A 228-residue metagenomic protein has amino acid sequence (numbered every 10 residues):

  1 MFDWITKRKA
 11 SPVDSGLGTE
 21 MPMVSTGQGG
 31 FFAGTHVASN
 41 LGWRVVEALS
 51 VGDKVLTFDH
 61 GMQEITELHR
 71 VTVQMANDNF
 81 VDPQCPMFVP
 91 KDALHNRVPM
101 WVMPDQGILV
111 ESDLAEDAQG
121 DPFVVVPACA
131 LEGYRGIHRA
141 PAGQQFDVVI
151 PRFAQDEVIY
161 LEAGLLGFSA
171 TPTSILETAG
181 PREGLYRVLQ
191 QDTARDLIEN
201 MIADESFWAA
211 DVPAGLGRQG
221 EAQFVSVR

Functional and structural regions predicted by a protein language model:
M1-G34: N-terminal, Lys/Arg-enriched amphipathic/low-complexity engagement segments that precede the first folded domain
F2-P12, R44, P141-R228: Sequence-level preference for short, compositionally simple segments enriched in small aliphatic or small polar residues
K7-K9, K54, K91: Context-gated lysine
G29, R44-E47: Residue "hotspots" at secondary-structure boundaries inside conserved domains
F32-S39, L56-Q63, E67-L176: Long beta-strand-rich cores associated with HINT superfamily self-processing modules
E47-K54: Structural motif
